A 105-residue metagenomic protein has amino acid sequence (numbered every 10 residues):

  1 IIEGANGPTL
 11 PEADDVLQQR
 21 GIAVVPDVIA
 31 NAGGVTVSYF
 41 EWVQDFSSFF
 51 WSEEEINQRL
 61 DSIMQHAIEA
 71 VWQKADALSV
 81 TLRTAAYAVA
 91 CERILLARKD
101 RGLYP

Functional and structural regions predicted by a protein language model:
I1-P105: Adenosine-phosphate binding glycine-rich loop
